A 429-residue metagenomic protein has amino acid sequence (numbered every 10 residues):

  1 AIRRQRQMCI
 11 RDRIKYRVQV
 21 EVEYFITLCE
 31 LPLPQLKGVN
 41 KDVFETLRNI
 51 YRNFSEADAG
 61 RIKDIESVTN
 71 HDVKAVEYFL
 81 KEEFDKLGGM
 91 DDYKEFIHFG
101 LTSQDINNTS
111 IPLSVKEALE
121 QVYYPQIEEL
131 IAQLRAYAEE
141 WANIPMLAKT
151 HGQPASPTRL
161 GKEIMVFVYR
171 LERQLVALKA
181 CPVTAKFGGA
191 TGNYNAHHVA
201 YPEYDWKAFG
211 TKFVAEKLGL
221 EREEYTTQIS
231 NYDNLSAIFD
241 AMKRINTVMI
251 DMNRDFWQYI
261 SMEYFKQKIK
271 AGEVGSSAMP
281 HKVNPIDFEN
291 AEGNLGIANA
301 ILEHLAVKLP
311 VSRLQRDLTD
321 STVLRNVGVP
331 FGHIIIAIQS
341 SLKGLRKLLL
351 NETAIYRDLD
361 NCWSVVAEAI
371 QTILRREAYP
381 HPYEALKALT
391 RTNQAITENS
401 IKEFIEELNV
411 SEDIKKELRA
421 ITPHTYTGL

Functional and structural regions predicted by a protein language model:
A1-R6, I10: Single conserved hydrophobic/aromatic residue that forms the stacking wall/gate of nucleotide- or nucleobase-binding
L31-H98: Glycine-rich, N-terminal phosphate-binding loop and its surrounding beta-alpha-beta segment
D72-E95, E128, S156-K308: Internal glycine-rich alpha/beta core junctions
I106-A155, K217-D233, R316-L318: Long, non-coiled-coil amphipathic alpha-helical linker/lever segments that couple catalytic cores to other domains
N290, N294-H381, A385: Long, amphipathic alpha-helical stalk/connector segments used for oligomerization, subunit docking, or mechanical
A291, V366, I401-L429: Intrinsic disorder at enzyme termini
A378-K416: C-terminal structured "cap/appendage" subdomains that terminate the fold
